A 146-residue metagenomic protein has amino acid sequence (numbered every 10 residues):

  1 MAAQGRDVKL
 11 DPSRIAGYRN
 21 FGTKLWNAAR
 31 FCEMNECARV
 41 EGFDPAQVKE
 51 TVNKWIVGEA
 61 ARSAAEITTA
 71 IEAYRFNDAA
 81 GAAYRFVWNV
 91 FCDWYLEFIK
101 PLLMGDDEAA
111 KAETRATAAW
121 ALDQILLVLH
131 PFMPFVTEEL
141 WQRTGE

Functional and structural regions predicted by a protein language model:
M1-E146: Helix-rich, typically C-terminal accessory recognition domains appended to large enzymatic cores
